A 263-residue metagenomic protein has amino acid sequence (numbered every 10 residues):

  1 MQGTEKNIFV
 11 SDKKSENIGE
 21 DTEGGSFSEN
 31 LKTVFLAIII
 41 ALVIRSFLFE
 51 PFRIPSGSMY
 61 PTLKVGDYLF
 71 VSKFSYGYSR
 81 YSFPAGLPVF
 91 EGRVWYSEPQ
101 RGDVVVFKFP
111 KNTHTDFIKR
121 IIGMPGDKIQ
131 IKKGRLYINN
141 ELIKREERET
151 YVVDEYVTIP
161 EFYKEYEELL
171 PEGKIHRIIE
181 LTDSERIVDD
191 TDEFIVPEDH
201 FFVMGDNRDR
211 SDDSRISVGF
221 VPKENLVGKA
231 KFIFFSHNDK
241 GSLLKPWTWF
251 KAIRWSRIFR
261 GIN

Functional and structural regions predicted by a protein language model:
Q2-S28, V43, F47, F52 (+1 more regions): Soluble "head" domains of membrane/secretory-pathway proteins
